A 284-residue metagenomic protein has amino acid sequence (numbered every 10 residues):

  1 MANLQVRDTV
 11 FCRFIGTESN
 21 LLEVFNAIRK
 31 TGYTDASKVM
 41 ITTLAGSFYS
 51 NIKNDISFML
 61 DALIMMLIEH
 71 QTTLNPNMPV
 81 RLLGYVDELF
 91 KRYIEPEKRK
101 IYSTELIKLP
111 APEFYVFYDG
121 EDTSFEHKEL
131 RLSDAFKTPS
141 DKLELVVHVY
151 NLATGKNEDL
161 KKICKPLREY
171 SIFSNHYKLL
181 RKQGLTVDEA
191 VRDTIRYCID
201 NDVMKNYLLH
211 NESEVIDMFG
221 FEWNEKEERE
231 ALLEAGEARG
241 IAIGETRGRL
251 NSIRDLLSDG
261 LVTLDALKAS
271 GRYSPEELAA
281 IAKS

Functional and structural regions predicted by a protein language model:
M1-S284: Elongated, amphipathic alpha-helical interaction scaffolds
